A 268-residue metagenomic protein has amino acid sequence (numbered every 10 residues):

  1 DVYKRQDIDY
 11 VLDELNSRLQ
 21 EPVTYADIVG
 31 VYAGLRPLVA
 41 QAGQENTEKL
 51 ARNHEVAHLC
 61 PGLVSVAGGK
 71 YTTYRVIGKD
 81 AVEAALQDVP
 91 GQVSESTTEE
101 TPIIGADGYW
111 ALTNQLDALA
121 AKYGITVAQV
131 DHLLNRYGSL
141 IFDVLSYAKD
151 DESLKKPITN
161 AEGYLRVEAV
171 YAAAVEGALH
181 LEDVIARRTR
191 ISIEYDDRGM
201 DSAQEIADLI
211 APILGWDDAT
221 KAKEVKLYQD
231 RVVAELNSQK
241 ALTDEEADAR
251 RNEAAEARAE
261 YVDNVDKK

Functional and structural regions predicted by a protein language model:
K4-K268: C-terminal accessory subdomains/tails of enzymes that are appended
